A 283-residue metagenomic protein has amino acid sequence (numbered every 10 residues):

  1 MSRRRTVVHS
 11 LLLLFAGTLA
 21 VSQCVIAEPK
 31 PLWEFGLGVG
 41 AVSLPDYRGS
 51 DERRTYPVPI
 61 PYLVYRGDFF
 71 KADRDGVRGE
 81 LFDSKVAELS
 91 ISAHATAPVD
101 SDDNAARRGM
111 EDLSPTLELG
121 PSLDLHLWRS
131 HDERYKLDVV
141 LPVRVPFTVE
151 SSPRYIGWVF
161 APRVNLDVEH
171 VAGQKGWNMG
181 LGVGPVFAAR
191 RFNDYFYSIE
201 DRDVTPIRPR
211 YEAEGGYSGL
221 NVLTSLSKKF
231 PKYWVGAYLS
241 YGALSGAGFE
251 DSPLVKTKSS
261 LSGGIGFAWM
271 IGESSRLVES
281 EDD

Functional and structural regions predicted by a protein language model:
I26-F69: Short glycine/proline- and aromatic-enriched beta-strand/turn motifs that initiate or cap beta-hairpins
I26-W33, R48, D68-A87, W128-L137 (+4 more regions): Short loop/turn motifs that connect adjacent beta-strands in outer-membrane beta-barrel proteins
W33, R53-P59, K85-A87, L113-L119 (+4 more regions): Residues that define the transmembrane beta-barrel architecture of outer-membrane proteins
V39-S43, P61-Y65, G76-L81, L119-L127 (+6 more regions): Residues on the lipid-exposed face of transmembrane beta-strands in outer-membrane beta-barrel proteins
V42-R48, T96-D102, H126-S130, R144-S151 (+4 more regions): Sequence/structural signature of outer-membrane beta-barrel proteins
P45-R48, V77, A106-G109, P146-P153 (+2 more regions): Extracellular loop and loop/strand-boundary signature of outer-membrane beta-barrel proteins
S151-W234, G242-A247, L254: Outer-membrane beta-barrel transmembrane domain signature
V222-D283: Predominantly the C-terminal beta-signal and adjacent terminal strand-loop region of outer-membrane beta-barrel
